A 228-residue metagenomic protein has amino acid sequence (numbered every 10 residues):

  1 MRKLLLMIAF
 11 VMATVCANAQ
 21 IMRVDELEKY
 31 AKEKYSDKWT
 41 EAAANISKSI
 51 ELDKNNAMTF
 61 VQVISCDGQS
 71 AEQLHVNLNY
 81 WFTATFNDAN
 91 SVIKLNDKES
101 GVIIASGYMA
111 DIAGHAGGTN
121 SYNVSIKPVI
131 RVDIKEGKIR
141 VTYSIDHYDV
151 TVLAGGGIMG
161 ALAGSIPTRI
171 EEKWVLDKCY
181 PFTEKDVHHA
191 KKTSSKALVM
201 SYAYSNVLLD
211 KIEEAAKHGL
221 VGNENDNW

Functional and structural regions predicted by a protein language model:
M1-V24: Bacterial Sec-dependent N-terminal signal peptides
Q20-W228: Ser/Thr-rich, low-complexity intrinsically disordered terminal regions
